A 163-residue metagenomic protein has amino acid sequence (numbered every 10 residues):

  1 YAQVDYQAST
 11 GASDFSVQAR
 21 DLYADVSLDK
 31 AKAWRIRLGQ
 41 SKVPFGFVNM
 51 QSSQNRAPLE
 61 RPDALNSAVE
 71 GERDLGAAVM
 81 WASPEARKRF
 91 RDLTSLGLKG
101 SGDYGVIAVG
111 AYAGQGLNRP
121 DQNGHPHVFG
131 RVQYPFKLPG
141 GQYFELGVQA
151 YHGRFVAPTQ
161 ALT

Functional and structural regions predicted by a protein language model:
Y1-G114, Q122-F129, Q133-G141: Outer membrane beta-barrel
Q133-T163: Detector for outer-membrane/organellar transmembrane beta-barrel domains, recognizing the amphipathic beta-strand
